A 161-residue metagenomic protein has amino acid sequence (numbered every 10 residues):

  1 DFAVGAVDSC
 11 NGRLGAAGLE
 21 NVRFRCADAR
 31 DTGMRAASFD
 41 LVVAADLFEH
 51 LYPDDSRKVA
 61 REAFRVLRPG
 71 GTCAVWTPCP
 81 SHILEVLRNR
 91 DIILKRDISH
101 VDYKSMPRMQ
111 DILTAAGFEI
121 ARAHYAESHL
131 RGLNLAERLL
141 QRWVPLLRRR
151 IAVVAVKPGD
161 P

Functional and structural regions predicted by a protein language model:
F2-S9, R13, A17, R30 (+3 more regions): S-adenosyl-L-methionine-dependent methyltransferase catalytic module, highlighting the catalytic core
D31-A36: Short conserved loop adjoining the S-adenosyl-L-methionine
